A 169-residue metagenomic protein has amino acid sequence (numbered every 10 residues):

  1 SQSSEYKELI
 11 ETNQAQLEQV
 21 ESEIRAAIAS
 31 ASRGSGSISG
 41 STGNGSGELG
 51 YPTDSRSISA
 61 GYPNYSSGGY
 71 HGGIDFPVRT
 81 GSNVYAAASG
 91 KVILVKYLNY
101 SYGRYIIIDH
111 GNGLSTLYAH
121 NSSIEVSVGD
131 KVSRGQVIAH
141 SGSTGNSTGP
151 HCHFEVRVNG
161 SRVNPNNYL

Functional and structural regions predicted by a protein language model:
S1-G43: Alpha-helical oligomerization segments with coiled-coil/rod-like character
G45-L169: Catalytic cores of peptidoglycan-degrading enzymes
